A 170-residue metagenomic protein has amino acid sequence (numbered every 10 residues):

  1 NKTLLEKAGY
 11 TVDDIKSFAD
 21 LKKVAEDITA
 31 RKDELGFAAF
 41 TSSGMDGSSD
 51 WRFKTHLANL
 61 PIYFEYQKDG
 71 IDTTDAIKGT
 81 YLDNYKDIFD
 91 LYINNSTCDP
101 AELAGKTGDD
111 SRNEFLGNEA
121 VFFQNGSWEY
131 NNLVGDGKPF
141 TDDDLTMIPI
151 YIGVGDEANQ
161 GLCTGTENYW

Functional and structural regions predicted by a protein language model:
T3-D14, T97-D99: Aromatic-glycine-rich donor-binding/catalytic loop that engages nucleotide-sugar donors across glycosyltransferases
K16-K22, E102-G117: Short helix-initiation/N-cap motifs at beta->coil->alpha
A19-T74, A120: Extracytoplasmic/periplasmic solute-binding protein
V24-D27, G70-G105: Glycine-centered hinge/linker elements that transmit conformational signals in sensory and ligand-binding systems
G108, N125-Y130, T166: Beta->alpha turn/N-cap motifs
V121-N125, T146: Paired acidic/hydrophobic, glycine-rich loop segments that form the ligand-binding mouth/hinge of periplasmic-binding
S127-T141: A ligand-binding cleft/hinge motif common to bilobed small-molecule-binding domains
G137-W170: Extracytoplasmic/periplasmic substrate-recognition and gating elements
